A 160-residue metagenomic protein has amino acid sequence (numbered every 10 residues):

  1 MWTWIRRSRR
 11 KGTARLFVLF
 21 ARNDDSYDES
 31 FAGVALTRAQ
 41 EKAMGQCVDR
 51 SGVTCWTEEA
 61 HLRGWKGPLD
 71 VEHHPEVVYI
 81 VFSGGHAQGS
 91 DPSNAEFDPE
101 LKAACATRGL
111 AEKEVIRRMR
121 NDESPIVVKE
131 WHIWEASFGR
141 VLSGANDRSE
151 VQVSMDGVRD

Functional and structural regions predicted by a protein language model:
W2-W4: Tryptophan (W) side chains
R6-S8, A14-L16, Q40, L110 (+1 more regions): Intrinsically disordered, low-complexity repeat segments enriched in small/polar residues
R7-S30, P68-E100: Short aromatic-glycine-(Arg/Gly/Cys) micro-motifs in beta-strand/loop hairpins
R15-V18, A35, H61, P68 (+3 more regions): Acidic/proline-rich low-complexity IDRs
L16-L19, A32-A35, C55-T57, A104 (+1 more regions): Extended low-polarity, hydrophobic cluster-rich segments
N23, E29-S30, M44-V77, G85 (+1 more regions): Short, mixed-charge low-complexity intrinsically disordered segments
D25-R50, G89-I116: Short, flexible N-terminal segments of the mature chain
